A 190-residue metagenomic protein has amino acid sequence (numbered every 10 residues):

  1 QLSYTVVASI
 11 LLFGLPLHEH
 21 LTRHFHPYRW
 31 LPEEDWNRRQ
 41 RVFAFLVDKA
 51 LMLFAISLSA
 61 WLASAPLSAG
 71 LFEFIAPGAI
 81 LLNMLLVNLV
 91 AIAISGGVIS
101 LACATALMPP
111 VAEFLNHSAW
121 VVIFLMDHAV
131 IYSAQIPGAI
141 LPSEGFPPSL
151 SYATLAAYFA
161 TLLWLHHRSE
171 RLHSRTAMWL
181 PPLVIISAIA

Functional and structural regions predicted by a protein language model:
L2-A190: Transmembrane helix-bundle segments that form internal channels/tunnels in multi-pass membrane proteins, characterized
